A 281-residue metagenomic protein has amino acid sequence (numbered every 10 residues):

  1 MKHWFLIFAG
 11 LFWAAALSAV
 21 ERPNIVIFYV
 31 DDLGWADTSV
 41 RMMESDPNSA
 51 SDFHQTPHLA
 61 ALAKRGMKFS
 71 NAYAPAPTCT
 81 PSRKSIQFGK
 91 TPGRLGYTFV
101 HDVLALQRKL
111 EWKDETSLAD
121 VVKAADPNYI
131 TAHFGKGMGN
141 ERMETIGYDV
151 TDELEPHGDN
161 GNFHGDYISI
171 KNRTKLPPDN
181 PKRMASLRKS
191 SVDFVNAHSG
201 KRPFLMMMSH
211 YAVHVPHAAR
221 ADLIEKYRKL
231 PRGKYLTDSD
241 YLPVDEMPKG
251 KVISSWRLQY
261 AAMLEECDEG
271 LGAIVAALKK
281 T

Functional and structural regions predicted by a protein language model:
M1-W4: Positively charged n-region of N-terminal signal peptides that target proteins for export
L6-F8: Sec-dependent N-terminal signal peptides
A14-A16: N-terminal signal peptide c-region/cleavage motif recognized by signal peptidases
S18-T281: Formylglycine-dependent sulfatase
